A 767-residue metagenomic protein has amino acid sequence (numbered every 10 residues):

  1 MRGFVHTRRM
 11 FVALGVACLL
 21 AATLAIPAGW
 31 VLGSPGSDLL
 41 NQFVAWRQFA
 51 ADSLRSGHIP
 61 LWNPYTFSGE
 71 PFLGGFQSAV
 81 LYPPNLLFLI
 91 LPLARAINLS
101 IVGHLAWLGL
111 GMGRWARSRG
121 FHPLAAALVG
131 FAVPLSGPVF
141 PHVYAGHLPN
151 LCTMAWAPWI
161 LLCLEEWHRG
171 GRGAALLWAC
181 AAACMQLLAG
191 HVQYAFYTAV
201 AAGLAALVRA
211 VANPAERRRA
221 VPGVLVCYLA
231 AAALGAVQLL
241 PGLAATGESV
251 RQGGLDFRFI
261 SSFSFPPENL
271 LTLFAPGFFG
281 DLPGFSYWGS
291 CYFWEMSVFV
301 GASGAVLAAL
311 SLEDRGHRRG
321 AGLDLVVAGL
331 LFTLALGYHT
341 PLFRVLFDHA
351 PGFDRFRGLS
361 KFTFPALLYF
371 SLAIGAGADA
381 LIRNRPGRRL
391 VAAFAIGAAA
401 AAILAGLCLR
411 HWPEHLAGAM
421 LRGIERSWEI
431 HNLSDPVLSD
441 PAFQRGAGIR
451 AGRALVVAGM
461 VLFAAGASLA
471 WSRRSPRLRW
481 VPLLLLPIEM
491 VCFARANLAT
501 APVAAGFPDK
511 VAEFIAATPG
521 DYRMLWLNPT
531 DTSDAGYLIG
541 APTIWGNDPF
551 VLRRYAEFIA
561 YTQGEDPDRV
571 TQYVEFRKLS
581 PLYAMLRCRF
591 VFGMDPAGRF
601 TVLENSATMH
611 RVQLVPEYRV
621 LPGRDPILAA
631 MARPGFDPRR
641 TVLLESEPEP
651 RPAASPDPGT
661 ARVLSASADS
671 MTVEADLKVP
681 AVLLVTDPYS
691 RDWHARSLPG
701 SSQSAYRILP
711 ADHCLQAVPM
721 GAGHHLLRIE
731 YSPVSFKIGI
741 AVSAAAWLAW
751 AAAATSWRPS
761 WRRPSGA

Functional and structural regions predicted by a protein language model:
R9-L40, C227-A244, L330-T333, A402-C408 (+1 more regions): Transmembrane signal-anchor helices characteristic of membrane glycosylation enzymes that use polyprenol
C18-G109, F131-M154, R258-A302, G337-A350 (+4 more regions): Membrane-interface coil-to-helix junctions
L32-L40, A245-Q252, N497-E513: Alpha-helical transmembrane signal-anchor/signal-peptide segments
Q42-L54, H58-P60, Y228-S311, R344 (+5 more regions): Periplasmic/ER-lumenal interhelical loops and adjacent helix-loop junctions in multi-pass membrane proteins
L110, A145-A155, C163, W167-C180 (+9 more regions): Contiguous transmembrane helix-bundle modules in multi-pass membrane proteins
M112-L135, G170-L176: Transmembrane-helix signature of polytopic, membrane-embedded enzymes that assemble or transfer cell-envelope glycans
V306, T333, D534, W545 (+3 more regions): Active-site-proximal, structured, solvent-exposed surfaces of multi-pass membrane proteins that position macromolecular
E429-L433, P482-L484, I488-P658, E674 (+2 more regions): Extracytoplasmic
